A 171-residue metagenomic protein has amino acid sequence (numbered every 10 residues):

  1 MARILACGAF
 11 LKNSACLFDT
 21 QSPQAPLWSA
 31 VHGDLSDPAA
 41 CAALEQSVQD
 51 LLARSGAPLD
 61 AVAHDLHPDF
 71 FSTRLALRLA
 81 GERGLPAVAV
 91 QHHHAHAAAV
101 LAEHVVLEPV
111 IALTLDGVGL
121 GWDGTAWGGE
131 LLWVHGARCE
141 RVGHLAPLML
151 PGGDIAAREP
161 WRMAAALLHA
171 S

Functional and structural regions predicted by a protein language model:
M1-S171: Short acidic/glycine-rich loops and adjacent helix/strand connectors that line catalytic pockets where negatively
